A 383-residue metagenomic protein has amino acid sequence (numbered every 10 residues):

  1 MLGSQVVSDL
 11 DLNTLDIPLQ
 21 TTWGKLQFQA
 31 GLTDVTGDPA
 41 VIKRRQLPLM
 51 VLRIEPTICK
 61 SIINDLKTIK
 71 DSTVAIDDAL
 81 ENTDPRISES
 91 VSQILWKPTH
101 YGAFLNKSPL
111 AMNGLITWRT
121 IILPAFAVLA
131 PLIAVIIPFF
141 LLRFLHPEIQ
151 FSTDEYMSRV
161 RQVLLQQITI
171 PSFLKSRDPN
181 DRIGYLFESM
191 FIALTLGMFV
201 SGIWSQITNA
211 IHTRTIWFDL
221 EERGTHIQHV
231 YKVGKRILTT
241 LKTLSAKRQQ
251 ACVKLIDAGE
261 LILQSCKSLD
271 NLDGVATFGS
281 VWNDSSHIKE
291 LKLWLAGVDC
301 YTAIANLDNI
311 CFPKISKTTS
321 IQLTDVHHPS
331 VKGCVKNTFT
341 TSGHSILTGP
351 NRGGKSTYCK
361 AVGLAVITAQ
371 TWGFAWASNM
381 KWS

Functional and structural regions predicted by a protein language model:
M1-L261, G279, N283-A303, V326: Conserved amphipathic alpha-helical "coupling/scaffold" segments that transmit conformational changes between domains
L269-S280: Short, charged/polar, low-complexity loop and linker segments that flank or interrupt alpha-helical bundles
S286-G353, Y358, V362-S383: Conserved NTPase motor "head" modules and their coupling/switch loops across ABC/AAA+ ATPases, GTPases, and GHKL ATPases
